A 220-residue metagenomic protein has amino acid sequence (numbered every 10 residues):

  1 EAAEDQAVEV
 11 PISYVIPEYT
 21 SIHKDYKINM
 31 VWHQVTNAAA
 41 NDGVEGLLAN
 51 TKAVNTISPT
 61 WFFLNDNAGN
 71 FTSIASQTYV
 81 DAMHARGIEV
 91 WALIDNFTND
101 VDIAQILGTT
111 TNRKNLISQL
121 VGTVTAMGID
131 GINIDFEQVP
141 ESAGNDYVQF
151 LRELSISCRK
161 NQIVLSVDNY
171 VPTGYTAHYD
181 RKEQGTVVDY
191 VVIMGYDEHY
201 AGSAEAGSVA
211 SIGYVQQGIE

Functional and structural regions predicted by a protein language model:
A3-Q119: Glycan-recognition patch characteristic of GH18 chitinases/ENGases and related GlcNAc/peptidoglycan-binding proteins
T36-A39, W61-D66, N96-V101, Q138-S142 (+2 more regions): Solvent-exposed loop/turn segments at secondary-structure junctions within structured extracellular/periplasmic domains
N55, D130, D189: Receiver (REC) domain switch/active-site residues of two-component response regulators
I57, I134, V191: Conserved, mostly hydrophobic/aromatic
N65-A68, A104-T110, E137-G144, G202-V209: The substrate-binding groove and active-site-proximal loops of carbohydrate-active enzymes, especially glycoside
S118, E141-E220: Substrate-binding surface in catalytic domains of secreted glycosidases
